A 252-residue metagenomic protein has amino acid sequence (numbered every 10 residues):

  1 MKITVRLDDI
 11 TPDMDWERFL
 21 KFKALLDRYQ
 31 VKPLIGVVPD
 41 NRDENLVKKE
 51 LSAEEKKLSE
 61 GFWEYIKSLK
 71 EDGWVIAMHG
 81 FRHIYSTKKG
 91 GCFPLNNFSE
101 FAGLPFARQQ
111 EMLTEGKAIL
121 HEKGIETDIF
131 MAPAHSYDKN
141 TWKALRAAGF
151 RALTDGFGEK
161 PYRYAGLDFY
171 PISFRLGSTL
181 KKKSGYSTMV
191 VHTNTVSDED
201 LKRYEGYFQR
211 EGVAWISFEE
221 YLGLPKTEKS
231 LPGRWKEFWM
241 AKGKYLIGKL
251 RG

Functional and structural regions predicted by a protein language model:
M1-D72, I119: Active-site beta->alpha N-cap acidic-glycine motif
I3-L7, P33-I35, I76-H79, T127-F130 (+3 more regions): Hydrophobic faces of well-ordered beta-strands that scaffold small-molecule active sites in alpha/beta enzyme cores
I10-R18, D40-G61, I84, M131-K139 (+2 more regions): Acidic-and-aromatic substrate-binding clefts and catalytic sites of carbohydrate-active enzymes
F19-K23, W63-K67, L113-K117, W142 (+1 more regions): Generic structural signal for well-ordered alpha-helices, preferentially at hydrophobic/aromatic core positions
Q30-P33, V37, A152, T195-G252: C-terminal domain-boundary segment and adjacent tail
I84-N96: Short, flexible, mixed-charge acidic loops at enzyme active sites
E100-P171, L201-K202: Catalytic domains of cell-wall/extracellular-matrix polysaccharide-remodeling enzymes, centered on de-N-acetylation
Y164-Y207, F218-E220: A conserved mid-domain beta-alpha-beta active-site/ligand-binding segment of alpha/beta enzyme cores
